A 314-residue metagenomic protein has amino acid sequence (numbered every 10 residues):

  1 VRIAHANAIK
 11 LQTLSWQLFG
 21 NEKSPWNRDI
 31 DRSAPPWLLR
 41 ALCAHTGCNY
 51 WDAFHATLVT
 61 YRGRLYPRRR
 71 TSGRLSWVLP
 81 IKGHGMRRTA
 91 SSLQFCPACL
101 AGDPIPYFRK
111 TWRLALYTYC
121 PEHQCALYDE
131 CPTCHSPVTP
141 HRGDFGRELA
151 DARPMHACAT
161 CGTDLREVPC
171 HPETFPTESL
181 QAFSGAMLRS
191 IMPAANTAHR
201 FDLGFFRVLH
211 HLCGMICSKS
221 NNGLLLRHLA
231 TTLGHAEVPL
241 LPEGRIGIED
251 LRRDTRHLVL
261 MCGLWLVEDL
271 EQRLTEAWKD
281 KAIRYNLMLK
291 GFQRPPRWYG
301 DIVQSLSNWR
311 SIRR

Functional and structural regions predicted by a protein language model:
V1-R314: Basic, alpha-helical nucleic-acid-binding regions used in initiation and control of genome expression
